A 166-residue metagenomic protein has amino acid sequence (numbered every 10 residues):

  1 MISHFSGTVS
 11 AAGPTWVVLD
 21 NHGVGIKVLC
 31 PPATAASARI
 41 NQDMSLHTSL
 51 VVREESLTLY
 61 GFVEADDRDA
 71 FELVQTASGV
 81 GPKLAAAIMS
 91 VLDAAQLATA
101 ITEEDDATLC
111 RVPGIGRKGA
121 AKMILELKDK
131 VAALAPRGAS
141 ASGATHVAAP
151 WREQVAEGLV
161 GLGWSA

Functional and structural regions predicted by a protein language model:
M1-T76: Structure-specific DNA junction-binding interface
L50, L57-F62, P82-I101, K122-A135: Amphipathic, charged-and-aliphatic alpha-helical interface segments that function as noncatalytic docking
D69-L73, L84, E104-T108, W151-G158: A general alpha-helix detector
V74, M89, L97-T102, L109-C110 (+1 more regions): A short amphipathic alpha-helix within small helical-bundle interaction modules
A100, P136-A166: Low-complexity, acidic/Ser/Thr- and charged residue-rich accessory regions of DNA metabolism proteins
C110-P113, M123: Glycine- and Gly-Pro-enriched alpha-helical subdomains that act as flexible, kink-prone "lid/hinge" or packing modules
